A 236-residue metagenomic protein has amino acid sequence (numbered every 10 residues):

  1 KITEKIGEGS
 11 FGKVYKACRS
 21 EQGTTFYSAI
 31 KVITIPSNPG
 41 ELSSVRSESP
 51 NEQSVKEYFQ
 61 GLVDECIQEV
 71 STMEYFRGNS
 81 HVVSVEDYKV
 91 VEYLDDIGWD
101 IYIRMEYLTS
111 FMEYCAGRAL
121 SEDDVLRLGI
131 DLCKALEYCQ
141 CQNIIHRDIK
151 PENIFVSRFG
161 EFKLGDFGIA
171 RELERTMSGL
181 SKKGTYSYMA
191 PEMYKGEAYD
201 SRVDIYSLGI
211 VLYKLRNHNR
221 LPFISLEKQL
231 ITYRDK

Functional and structural regions predicted by a protein language model:
S84-G98: Short beta-strand micro-motifs within the conserved protein kinase catalytic domain, predominantly in the N-lobe
D96-F111: Conserved short submotifs of the Hanks-type protein kinase catalytic core that shape the nucleotide-binding pocket
L128-G129: Activation segment signature within eukaryotic-like protein kinase domains
Q140-V156: Catalytic-loop of the protein kinase fold
G179-E192: Conserved activation segment of eukaryotic-like protein kinases, specifically the C-terminal portion of the activation
D204: Conserved catalytic-loop aspartate of Hanks-type protein kinases
